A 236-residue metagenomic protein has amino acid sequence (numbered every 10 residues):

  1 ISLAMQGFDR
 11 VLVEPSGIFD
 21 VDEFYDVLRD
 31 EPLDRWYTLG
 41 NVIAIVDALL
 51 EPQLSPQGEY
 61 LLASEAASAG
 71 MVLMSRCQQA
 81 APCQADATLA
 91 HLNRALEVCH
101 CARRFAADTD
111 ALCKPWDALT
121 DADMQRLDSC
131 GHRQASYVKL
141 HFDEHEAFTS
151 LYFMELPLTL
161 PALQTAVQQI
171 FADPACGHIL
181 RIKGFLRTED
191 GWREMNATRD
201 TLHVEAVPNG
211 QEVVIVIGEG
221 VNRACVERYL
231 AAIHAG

Functional and structural regions predicted by a protein language model:
I1: P-loop NTP-binding core
A4-M5, F171: N-terminal cationic-hydrophobic initiation segments that often serve targeting/anchoring roles
Q6-F105: Phosphate/Mg2+-binding loops and adjacent switch elements in nucleotide/diphosphate-handling enzyme cores
D22, A224-E227: Alpha-helical elements of the RecA-like P-loop NTPase motor core of helicases
S64, S68-N209, V221-A224, A231-G236: C-terminal accessory "lid"/substrate-recognition subdomains
Q211-V213: A generic structural signal for beta-strand entry/edge sites
V216: Flexible loop/N-cap segments at domain edges
